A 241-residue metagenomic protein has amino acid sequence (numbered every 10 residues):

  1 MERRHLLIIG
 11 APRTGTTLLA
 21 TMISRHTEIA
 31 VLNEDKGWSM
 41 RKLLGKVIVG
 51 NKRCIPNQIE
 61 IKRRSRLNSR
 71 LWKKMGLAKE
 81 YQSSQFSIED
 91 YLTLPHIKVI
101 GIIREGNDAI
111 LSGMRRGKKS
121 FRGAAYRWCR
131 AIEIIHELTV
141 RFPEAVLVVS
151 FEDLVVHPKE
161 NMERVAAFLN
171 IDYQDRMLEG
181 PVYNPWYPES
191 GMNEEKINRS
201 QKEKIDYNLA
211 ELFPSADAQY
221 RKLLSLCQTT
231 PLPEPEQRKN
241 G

Functional and structural regions predicted by a protein language model:
M1-L7, A167, I171-G241: PAPS-dependent sulfotransferases, especially Golgi type II membrane carbohydrate sulfotransferases
M1-W72, Y183-M192, R199: PAPS-dependent sulfotransferase catalytic core
R13, A125, V155, K159 (+2 more regions): Generic detection of long, well-ordered alpha-helical segments
T14, K119-S120, S150, I205-N208: Residue-level detector of alpha-helix boundaries and kinks
I23, W38-L44, Y91, T139-F142 (+1 more regions): Alpha-helix C-terminal capping segments
V31-L32, L147, Q174, P235: A local structural micro-motif
G50, C54-R176, G191-S200: PAPS-dependent sulfotransferase catalytic domain
